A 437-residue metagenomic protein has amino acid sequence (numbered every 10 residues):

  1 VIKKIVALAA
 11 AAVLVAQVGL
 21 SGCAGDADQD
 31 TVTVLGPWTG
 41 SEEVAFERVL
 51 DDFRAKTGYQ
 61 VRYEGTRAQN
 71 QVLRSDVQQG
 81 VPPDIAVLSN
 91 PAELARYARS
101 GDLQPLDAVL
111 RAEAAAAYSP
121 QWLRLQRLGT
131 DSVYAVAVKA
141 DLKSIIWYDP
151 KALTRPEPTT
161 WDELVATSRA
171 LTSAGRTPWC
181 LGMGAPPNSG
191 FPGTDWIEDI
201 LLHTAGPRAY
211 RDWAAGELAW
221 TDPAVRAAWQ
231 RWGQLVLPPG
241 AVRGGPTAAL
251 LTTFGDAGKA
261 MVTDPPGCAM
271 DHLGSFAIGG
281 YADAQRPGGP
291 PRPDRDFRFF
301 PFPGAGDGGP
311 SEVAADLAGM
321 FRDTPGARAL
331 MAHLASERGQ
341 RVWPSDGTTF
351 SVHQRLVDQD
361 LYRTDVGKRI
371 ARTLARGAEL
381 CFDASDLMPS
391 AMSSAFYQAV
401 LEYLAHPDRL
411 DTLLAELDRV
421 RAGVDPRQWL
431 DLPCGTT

Functional and structural regions predicted by a protein language model:
I2-A95, V420-T437: Conserved N-terminal structural module of periplasmic/extracytoplasmic solute-binding proteins
T39, G65-L73, D162-E163, G245-M261: Short helix-initiation/N-cap motifs at beta->coil->alpha
P91-S144, P192: Hinge/lid segment of periplasmic solute-binding proteins
D107-Y118, E157, M183-P187, H203-A228 (+2 more regions): Short, solvent-exposed loop/beta-turn-alpha elements that line the ligand-binding surface or hinge of extracytoplasmic
Y134-V138, V165-L218: Extracytoplasmic/periplasmic solute-binding protein
A214-L251: Glycine-centered hinge/linker elements that transmit conformational signals in sensory and ligand-binding systems
L273-F276, D283-T349: Extracytoplasmic/periplasmic substrate-recognition and gating elements
A375-T437: Conserved C-terminal helix/tail region of periplasmic/extracytoplasmic solute-binding proteins
